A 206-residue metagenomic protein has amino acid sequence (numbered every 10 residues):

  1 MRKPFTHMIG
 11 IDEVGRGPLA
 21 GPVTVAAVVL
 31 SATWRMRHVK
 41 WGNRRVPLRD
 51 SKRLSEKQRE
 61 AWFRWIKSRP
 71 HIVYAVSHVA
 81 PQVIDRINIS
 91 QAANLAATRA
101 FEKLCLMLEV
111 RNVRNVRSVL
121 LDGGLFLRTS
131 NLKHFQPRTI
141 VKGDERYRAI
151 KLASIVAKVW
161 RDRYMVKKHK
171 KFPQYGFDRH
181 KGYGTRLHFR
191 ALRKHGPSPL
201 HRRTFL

Functional and structural regions predicted by a protein language model:
M1-L206: RNase H-like, Mg2+-dependent phosphodiesterase core, and more generally RNA phosphate-backbone-engaging helix-loop
